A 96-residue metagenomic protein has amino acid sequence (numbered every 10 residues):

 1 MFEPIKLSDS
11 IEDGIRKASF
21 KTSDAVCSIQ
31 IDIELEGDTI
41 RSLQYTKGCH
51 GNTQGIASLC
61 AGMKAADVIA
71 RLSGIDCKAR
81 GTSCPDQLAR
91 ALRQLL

Functional and structural regions predicted by a protein language model:
M1-E36: Structured beta-strand/loop patches that form or line metal/cofactor-binding pockets in enzymes
T22-Q30, E34-L96: Active-site- and interface-proximal helix/loop "cap" or "latch" segments in soluble metabolic and energy-transducing
